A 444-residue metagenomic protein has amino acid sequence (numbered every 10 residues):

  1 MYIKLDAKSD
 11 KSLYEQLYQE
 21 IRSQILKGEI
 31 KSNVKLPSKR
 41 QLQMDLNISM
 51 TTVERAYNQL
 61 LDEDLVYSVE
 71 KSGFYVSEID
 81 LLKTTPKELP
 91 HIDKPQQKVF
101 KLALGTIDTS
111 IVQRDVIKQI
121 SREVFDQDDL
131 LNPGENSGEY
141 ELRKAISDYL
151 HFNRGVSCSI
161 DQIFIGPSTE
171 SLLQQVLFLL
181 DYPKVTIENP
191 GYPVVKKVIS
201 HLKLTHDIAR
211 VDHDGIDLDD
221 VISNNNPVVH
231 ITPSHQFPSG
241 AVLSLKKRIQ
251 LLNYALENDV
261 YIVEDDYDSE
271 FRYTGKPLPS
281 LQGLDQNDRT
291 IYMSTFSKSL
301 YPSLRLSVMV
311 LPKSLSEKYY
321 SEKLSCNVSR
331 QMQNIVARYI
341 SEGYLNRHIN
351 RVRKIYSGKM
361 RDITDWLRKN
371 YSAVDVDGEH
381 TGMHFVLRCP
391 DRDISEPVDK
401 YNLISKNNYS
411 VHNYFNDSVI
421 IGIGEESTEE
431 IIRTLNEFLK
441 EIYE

Functional and structural regions predicted by a protein language model:
M1-R122, L131-G134, L315, Y319 (+10 more regions): N-terminal basic, amphipathic alpha-helical segments
I107, P233-Q236, K298: Short glycine-rich anion-binding loops that position phosphate/pyrophosphate groups of nucleotides and phosphorylated
R122-D126, S147-H151, H230, A337 (+1 more regions): Amphipathic, well-packed alpha-helical segments that form the structural scaffold of globular domains
L130-D259, V263, S269-F271, K276-L284 (+2 more regions): Conserved core of the PLP fold type I
N189-V198, L251, I262, R272 (+6 more regions): A generic "structured core" feature
P277-S297, S316, V419: Conserved active-site segment immediately N-terminal to the catalytic lysine that forms the internal aldimine
I291-K369, V376-D377: PLP-dependent aminotransferase class I/II
